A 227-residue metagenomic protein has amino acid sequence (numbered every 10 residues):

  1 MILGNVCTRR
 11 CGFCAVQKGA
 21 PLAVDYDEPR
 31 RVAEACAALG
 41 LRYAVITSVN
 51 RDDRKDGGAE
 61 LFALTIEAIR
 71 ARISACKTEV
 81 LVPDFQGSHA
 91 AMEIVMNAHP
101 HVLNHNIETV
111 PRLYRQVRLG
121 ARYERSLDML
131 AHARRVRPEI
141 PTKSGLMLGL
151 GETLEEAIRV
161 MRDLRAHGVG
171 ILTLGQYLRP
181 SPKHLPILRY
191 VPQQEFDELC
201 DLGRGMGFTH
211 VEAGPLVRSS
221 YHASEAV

Functional and structural regions predicted by a protein language model:
M1-E28: Canonical Radical SAM [4Fe-4S] cluster-binding loop centered on the CxxxCxxC motif and its immediate flanking residues
C14, R42, V49: Acidic/polar active-site rim loop that often engages polyanionic ligands
K18-V45: Conserved alpha-helical substructure of the radical SAM core
R30-G40, L64-C76, M96-A98, A121-V227: Auxiliary Fe-S-binding modules of radical SAM enzymes
A35, V49, E79-P83: Structural motif
A44-I46, T78, L103-H105, L172 (+1 more regions): Hydrophobic residues within beta-strands of alpha/beta enzymes
V45-K55, F85-S88, H101-Y123, I140-K143 (+2 more regions): Conserved radical SAM core fold
G57-E60, S88-N97: Distinct, well-ordered alpha-helical segments
